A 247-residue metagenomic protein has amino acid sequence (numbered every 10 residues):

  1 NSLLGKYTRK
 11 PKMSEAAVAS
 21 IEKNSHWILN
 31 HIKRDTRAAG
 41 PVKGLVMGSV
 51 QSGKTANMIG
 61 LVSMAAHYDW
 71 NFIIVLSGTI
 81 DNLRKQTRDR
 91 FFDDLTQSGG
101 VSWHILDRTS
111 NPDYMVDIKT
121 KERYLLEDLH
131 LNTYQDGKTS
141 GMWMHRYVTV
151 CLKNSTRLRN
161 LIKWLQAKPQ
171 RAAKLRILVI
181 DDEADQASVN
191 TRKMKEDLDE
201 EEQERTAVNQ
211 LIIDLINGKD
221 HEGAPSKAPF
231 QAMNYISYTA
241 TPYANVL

Functional and structural regions predicted by a protein language model:
N1-L247: RecA-like P-loop NTPase motor core of helicase/translocase proteins
